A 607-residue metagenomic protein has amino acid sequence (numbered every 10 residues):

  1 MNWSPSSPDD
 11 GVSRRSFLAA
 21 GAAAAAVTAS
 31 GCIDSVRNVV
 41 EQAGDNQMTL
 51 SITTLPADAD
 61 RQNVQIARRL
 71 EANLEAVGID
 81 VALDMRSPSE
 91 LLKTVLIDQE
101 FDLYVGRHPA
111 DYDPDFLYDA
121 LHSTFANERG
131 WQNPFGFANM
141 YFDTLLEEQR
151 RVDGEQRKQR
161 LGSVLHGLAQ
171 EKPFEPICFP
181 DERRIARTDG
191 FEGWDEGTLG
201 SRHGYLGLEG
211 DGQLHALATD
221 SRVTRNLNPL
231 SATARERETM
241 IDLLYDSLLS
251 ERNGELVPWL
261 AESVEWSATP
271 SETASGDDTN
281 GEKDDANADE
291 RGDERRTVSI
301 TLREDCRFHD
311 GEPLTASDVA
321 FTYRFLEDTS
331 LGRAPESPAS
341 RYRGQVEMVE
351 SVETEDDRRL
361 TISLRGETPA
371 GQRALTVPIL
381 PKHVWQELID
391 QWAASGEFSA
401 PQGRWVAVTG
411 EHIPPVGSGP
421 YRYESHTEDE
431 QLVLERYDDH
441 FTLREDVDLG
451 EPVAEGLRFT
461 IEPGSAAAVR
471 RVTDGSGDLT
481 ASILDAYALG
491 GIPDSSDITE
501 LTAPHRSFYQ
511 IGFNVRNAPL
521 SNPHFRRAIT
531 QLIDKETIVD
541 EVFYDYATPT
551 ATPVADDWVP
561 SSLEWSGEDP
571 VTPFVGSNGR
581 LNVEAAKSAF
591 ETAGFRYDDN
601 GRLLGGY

Functional and structural regions predicted by a protein language model:
N2, F17-N63, R68-R69, S271-S275 (+4 more regions): Append "and occasionally in soluble cytosolic enzymes with long acidic Gly/Pro-rich linkers
N2, L18, A82-L91, D119-R184 (+2 more regions): Extracytoplasmic/peripheral linker and loop segments enriched in polar/acidic and small residues with frequent Thr/Pro
I66, T409-G410, D439-G491, T502-R506 (+1 more regions): Ligand-site clamp/hinge motif
R184-A218: Long beta-strand-rich cores associated with HINT superfamily self-processing modules
A218-R291: N-terminal lobe/hinge region of extracytoplasmic solute-binding protein
A232-S250, E255, P378-P452, G456 (+2 more regions): Gly/Pro-rich hinge or "lid" segments in bacterial periplasmic/extracellular proteins
S263-P335, P519: Aromatic- and charge-enriched surface segment that lines or borders ligand/interaction sites
S340-F398, P420, S425-T427: Surface-exposed binding/hinge segments that line and control ligand-binding clefts or catalytic entry sites
